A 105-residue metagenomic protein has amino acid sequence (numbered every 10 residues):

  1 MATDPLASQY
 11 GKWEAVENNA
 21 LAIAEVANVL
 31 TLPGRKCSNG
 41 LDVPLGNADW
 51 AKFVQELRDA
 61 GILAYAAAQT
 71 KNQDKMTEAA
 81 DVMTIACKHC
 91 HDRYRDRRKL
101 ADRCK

Functional and structural regions predicted by a protein language model:
M1-V82, D96-K105: Extracytoplasmic c-type cytochrome modules immediately beyond a signal peptide or single-pass transmembrane anchor
M83-Y94: The canonical Cys-X-X-Cys-His
